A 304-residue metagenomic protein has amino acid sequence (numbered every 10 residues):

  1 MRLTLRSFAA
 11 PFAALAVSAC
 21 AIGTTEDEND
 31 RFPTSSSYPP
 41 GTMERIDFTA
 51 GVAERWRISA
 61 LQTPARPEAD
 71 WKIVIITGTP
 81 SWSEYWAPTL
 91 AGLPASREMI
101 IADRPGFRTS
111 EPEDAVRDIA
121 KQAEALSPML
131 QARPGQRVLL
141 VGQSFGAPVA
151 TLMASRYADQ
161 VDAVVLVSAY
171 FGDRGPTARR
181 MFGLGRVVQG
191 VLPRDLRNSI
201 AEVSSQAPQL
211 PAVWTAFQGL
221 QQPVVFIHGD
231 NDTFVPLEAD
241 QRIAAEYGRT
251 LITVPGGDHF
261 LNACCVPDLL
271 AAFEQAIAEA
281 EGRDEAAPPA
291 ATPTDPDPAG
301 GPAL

Functional and structural regions predicted by a protein language model:
R2-W71, S96, A278-L304: Alpha/beta-hydrolase fold catalytic core
T63-T109: Conserved HGGG/HGGXW glycine-rich cap/lid loop of the alpha/beta-hydrolase fold
I101-V138: Active-site loop/oxyanion-hole signature of alpha/beta-hydrolase fold enzymes
P148-S155, V164-G190, P236: Flexible "cap/lid" loop of the alpha/beta hydrolase fold
S199-A216: Active-site nucleophile elbow and catalytic-triad environment of alpha/beta-hydrolase enzymes
L220, F226-H228: Short beta-strand/loop motif that positions the catalytic acidic residue of the alpha/beta-hydrolase fold
D230-I252: Conserved loop-alpha-helix segment in the C-terminal half of the alpha/beta-hydrolase fold that carries the catalytic
G257-D268: Catalytic histidine-centered segment of alpha/beta-hydrolase-like enzymes
